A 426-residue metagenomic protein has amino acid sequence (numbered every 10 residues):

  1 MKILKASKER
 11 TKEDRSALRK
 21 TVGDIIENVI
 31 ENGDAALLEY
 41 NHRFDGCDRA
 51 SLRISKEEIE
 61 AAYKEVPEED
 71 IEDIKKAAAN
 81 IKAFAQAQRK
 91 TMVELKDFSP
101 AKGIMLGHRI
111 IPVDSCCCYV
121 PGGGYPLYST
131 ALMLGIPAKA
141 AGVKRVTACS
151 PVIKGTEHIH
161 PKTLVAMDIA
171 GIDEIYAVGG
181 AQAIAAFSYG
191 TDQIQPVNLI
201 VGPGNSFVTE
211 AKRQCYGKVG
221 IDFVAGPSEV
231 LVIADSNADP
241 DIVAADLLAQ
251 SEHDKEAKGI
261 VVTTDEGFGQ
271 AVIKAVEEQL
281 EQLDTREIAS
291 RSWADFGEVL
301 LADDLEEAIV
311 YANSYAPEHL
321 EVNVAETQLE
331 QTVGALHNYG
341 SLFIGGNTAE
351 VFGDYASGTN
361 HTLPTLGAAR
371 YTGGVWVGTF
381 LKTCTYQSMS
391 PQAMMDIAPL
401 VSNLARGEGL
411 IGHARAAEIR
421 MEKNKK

Functional and structural regions predicted by a protein language model:
M1-A6, E174-G179, V299-D304: Short acidic-hydrophobic, aromatic-tinged amphipathic segments that line or gate anion-handling sites
M1-D114: N-terminal Rossmann-like NAD(P)+-binding subdomain of aldehyde/semialdehyde dehydrogenases
K90-D97, A257-V262, Q282-W293, N323 (+2 more regions): Flexible, glycine/charged-enriched surface loops at secondary-structure junctions
F98-V165: Conserved small-residue-rich beta-alpha loop and adjacent elements that most often cradle the phosphate/pyrophosphate
G171-A249, H253-K258: Conserved NAD(P)+-binding/catalytic subdomain of aldehyde/semialdehyde dehydrogenases
H253, V261-Y339: A glycine- and small/hydrophobic-rich beta-loop-beta segment that serves as a flexible "lid/hinge" or phosphate-binding
S314-K426: C-terminal core of ALDH-fold dehydrogenases
